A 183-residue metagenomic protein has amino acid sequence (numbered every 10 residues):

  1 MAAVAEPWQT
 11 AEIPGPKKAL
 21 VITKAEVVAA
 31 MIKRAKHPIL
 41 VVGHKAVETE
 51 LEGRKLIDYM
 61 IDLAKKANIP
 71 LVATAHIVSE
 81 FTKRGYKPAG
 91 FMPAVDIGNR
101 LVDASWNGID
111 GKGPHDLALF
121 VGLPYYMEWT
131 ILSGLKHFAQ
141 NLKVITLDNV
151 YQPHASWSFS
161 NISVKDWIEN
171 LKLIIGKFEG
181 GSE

Functional and structural regions predicted by a protein language model:
A2-A11, L123-E183: Glycine-rich, acidic loop regions that bind phosphate or pyrophosphate groups
A2-A73: Cofactor-pocket helix-loop regions in the catalytic cores of large enzyme subunits
V4-W8, P16, F91, V95 (+4 more regions): Alpha-helical context
L20-A25, M92-A94, D166: General structural signal for secondary-structure boundaries
V47, E80, P153: Flexible, glycine-rich phosphate/dinucleotide-binding loops and adjacent beta-alpha linkers at cofactor/substrate
E52-K66, A73-H137, S156-F159: Glycine-rich, anion-gripping cofactor-binding loops and their flanking helix/strand elements in enzyme active sites
I69-H76, V144-N149: Short internal beta-strands
